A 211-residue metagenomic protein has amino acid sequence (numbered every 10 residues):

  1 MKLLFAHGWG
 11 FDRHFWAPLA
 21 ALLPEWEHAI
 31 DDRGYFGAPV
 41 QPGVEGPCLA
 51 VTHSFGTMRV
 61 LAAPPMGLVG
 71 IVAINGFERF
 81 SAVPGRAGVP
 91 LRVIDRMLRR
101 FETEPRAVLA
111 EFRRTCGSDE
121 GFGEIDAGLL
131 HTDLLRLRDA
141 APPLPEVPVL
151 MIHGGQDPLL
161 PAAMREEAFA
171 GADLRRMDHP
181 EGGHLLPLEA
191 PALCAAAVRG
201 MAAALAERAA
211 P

Functional and structural regions predicted by a protein language model:
M1-P39: Conserved HGGG/HGGXW glycine-rich cap/lid loop of the alpha/beta-hydrolase fold
V51-G56, V60: Gly/Ala-rich beta-loop-alpha elbow adjacent to hydrolase catalytic centers
P65-R100, T132-A141: Flexible "cap/lid" loop of the alpha/beta hydrolase fold
R100-P143: Conserved alpha/beta-hydrolase catalytic His-Asp/Glu region
P145, M151-H153, D157: Short beta-strand/loop motif that positions the catalytic acidic residue of the alpha/beta-hydrolase fold
V147, P161-A170: Short alpha-helix in the alpha/beta-hydrolase fold that links the catalytic acid
G155-L160, H184: Acidic catalytic loop of the alpha/beta-hydrolase fold
G182-A195: Catalytic histidine-centered segment of alpha/beta-hydrolase-like enzymes
